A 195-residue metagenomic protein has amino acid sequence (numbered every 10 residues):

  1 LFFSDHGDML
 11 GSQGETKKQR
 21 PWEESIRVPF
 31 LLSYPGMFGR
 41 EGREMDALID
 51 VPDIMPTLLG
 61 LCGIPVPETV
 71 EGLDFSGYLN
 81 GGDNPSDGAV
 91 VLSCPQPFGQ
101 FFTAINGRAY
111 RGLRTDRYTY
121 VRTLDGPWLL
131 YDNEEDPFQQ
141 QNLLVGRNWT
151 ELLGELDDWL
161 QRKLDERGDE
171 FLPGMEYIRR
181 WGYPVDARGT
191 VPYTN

Functional and structural regions predicted by a protein language model:
L1-R43, D50, Q100: Histidine-centered active-site microenvironments of extracellular/periplasmic hydrolases and transferases
H6-S12, P52-M55, G60-N133, E151 (+3 more regions): C-terminal cap/loop subdomain of S1 sulfatases and analogous C-terminal strand-loop tails that border
K17, F38-L48, L61-V66, Q139-W149: Active-site rim elements
M55, Q140, L160: Generic structural marker for isolated residues within well-ordered, non-membrane alpha-helices of soluble domains
D136: Intrinsically disordered, low-complexity polar regions and short flexible loop motifs
L143-N195: Long, internal low-complexity/basic segments
